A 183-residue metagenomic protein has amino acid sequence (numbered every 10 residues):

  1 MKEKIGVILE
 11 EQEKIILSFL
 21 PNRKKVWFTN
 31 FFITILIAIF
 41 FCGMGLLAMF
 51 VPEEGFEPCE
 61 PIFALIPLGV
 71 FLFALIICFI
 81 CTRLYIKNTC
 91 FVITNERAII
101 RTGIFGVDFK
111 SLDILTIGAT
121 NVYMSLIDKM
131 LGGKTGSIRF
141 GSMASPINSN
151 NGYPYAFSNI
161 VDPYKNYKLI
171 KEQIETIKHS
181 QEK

Functional and structural regions predicted by a protein language model:
M1-E57, E175-K183: N-terminal membrane-targeting/pre-transmembrane regions
G6-L9, R83, C90, K129-L131: Short secondary-structure boundary/capping segments
F19-P21, N95, T102, T116 (+3 more regions): Flexible glycine-/small-residue-rich
G43-E53, F73-L84: Structural signature of transmembrane alpha-helix termini at the membrane-water interface
V51-V70: Hydrophobic alpha-helical transmembrane segments
A74-N121: Conserved beta-hairpin
F105-D108, Y123-T135: Short acidic, Gly/Pro-enriched loop/turn segments at secondary-structure junctions
M130-K183: A membrane-cytosol interface segment of integral membrane proteins
